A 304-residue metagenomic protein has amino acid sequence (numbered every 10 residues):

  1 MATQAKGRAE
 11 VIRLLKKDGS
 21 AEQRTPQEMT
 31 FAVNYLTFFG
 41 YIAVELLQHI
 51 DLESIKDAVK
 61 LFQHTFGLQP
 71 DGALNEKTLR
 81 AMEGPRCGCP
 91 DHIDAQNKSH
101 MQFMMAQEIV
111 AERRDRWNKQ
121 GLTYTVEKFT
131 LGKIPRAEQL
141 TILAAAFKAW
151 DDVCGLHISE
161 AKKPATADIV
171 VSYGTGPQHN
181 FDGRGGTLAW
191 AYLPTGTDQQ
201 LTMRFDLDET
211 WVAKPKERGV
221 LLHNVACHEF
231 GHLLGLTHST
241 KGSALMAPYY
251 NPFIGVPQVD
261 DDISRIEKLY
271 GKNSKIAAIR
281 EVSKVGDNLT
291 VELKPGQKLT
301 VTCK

Functional and structural regions predicted by a protein language model:
M1-N288, E292-K298: Zinc-dependent metalloendopeptidases
